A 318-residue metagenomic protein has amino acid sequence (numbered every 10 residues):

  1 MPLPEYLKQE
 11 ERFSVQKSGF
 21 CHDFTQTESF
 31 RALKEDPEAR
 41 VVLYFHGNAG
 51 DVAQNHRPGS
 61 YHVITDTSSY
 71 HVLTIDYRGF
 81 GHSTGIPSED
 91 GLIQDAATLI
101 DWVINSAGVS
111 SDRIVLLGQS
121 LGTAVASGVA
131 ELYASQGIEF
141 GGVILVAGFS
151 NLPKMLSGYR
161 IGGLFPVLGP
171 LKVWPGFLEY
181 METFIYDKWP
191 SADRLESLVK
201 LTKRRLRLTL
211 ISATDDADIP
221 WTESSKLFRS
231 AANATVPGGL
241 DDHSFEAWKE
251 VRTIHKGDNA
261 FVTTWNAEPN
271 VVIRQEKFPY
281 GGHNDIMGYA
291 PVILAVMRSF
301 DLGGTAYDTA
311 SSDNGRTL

Functional and structural regions predicted by a protein language model:
P2-K8, R12-W102: Membrane-embedded segments
P4-P37, K203-R205, A234-A267: Intrinsically disordered, low-complexity domain-flanking/linker segments in eukaryotic proteins, enriched
F45, Y77, L145-V146, F278: Alpha/beta-hydrolase
L116-G118, V146, I211: Short beta-strand immediately N-terminal to the catalytic nucleophile in serine-hydrolase-like folds
G118-G122, A126: Gly/Ala-rich beta-loop-alpha elbow adjacent to hydrolase catalytic centers
G128-R194, A217: Hydrolase active-site cap/lid region
T202-R205, T209-D216: Short beta-strand/loop motif that positions the catalytic acidic residue of the alpha/beta-hydrolase fold
D218-L318: C-terminal catalytic histidine-bearing segment of alpha/beta-hydrolase fold enzymes
